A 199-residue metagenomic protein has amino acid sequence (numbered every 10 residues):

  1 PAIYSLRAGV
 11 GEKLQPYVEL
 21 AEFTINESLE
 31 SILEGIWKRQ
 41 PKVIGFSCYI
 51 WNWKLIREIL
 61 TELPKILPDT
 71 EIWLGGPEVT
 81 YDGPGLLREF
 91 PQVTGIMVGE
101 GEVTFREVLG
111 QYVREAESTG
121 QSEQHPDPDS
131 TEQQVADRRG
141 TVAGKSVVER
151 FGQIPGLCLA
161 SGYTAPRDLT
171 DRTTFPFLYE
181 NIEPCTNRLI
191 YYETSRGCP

Functional and structural regions predicted by a protein language model:
P1-P199: Acidic, low-complexity intrinsically disordered segments
